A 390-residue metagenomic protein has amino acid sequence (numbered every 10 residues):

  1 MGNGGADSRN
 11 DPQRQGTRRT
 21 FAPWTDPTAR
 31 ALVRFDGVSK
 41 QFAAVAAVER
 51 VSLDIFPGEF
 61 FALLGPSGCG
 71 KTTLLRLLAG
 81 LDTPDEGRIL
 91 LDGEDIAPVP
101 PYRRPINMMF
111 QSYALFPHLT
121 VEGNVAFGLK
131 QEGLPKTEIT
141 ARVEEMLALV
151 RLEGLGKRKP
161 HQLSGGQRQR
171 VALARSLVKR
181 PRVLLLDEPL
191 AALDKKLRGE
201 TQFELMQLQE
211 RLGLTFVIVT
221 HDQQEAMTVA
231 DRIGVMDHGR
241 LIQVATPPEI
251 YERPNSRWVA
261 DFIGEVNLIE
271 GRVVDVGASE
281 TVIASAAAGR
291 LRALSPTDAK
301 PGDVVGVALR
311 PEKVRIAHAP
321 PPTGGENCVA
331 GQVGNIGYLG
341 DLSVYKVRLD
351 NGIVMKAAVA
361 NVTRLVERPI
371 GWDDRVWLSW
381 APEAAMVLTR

Functional and structural regions predicted by a protein language model:
G2-P12, F21, V266, V276-R390: Non-catalytic connector elements of ABC transporters
F60, V99-D261: ABC ATPase nucleotide-binding domains
L64-P66: The feature captures the beta-strand-to-loop junction immediately N-terminal to the Walker
A79: Helix-to-loop junction immediately C-terminal to a conserved catalytic motif
D85-R88, E138, H238, E270: Conserved coupling/switch loops of ABC nucleotide-binding domains, chiefly the family-specific signature
G87-D95: Conserved ABC transporter NBD signature motif
